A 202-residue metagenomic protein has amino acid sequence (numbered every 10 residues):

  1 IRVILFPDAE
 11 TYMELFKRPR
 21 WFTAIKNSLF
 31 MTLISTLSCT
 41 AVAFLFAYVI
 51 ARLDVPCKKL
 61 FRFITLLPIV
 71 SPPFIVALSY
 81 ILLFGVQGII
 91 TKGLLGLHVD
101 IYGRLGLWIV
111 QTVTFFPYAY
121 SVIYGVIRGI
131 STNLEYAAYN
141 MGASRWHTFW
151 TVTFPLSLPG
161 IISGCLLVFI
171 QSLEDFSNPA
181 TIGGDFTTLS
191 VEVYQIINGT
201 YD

Functional and structural regions predicted by a protein language model:
I1-P7, K17-R128, F154-S177: Membrane-water interface segments at the C-terminal ends of transmembrane alpha-helices in multi-pass inner-membrane
E10, E14-K17, R62, L95 (+3 more regions): Short amphipathic alpha-helical coupling elements at transmembrane boundaries
Y12-E14, R18-P19, Y102, P179-D202: Interhelical loop and adjacent transmembrane-helix boundary motif in polytopic membrane transport permeases
D54-V55, G142, D202: A helix-boundary/kink motif common to multi-pass secondary transporters, especially Major Facilitator Superfamily
F115-A119, N133, L189: N-terminal positioning helix adjacent to the helix-turn-helix/winged-helix DNA-binding module
M141-A143, P155: Glycine/proline-centered hinge or cleavage motifs at structural transition points of membrane proteins
